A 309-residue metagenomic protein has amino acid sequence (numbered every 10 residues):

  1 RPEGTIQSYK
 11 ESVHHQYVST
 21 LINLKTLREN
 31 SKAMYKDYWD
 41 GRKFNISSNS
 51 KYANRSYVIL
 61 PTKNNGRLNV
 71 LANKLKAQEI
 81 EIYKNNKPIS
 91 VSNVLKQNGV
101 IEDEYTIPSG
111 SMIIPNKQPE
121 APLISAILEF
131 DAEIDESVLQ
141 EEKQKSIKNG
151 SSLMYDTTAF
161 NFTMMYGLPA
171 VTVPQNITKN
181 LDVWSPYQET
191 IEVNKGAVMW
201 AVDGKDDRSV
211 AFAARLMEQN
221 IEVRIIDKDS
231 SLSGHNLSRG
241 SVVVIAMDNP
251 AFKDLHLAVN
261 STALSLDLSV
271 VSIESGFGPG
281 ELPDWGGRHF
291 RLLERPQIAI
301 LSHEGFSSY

Functional and structural regions predicted by a protein language model:
R1-Y309: Intrinsic-disorder/low-complexity accessory segments
